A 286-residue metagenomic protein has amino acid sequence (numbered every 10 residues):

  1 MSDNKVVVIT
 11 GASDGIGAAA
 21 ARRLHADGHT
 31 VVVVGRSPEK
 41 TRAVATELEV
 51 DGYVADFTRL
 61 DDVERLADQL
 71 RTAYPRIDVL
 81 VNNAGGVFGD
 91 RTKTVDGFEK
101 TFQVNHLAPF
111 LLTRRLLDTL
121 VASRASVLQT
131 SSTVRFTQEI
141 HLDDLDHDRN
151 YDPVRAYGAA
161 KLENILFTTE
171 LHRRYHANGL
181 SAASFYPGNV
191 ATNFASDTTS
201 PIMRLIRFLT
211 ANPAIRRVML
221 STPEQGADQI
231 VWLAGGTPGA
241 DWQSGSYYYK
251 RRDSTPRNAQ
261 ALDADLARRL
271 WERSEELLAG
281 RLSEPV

Functional and structural regions predicted by a protein language model:
M1-T198, L278-V286: Rossmann-fold NAD(P)H-dependent dehydrogenase/reductase core
V7, T237, S246-V286: C-terminal helix-and-tail extensions that cap enzymatic domains
L66, F167, G226-Q229, L270 (+1 more regions): Alpha-helical packing segments of well-folded alpha/beta enzyme cores
N82-G85, I206, Y248-Y249: Active-site-adjacent bridging/hinge elements
K100, Y151-R155, P213-R217, R257-A261: Short coil/turn segments at secondary-structure junctions
A160, F208-S254, A264-D265: C-terminal helical subdomain
A191-A214: A glycine/serine/threonine-rich, flexible loop-to-helix segment that serves as the NAD(P) cofactor-binding "lid"
